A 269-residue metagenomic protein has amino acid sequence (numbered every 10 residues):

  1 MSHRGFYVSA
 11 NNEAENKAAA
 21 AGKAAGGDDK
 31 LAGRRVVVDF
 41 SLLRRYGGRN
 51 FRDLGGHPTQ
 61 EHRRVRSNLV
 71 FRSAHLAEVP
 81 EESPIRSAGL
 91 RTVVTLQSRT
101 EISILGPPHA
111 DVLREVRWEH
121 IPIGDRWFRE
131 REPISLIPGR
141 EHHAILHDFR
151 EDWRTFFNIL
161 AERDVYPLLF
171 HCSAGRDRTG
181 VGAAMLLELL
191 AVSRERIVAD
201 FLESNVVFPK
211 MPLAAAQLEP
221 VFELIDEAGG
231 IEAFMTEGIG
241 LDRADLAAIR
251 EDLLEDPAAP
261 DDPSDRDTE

Functional and structural regions predicted by a protein language model:
S2-L169, V181-E269: Cys-dependent protein tyrosine phosphatase-like superfamily
A174, R178-T179: Ser/Thr-glycine-rich phosphate-binding loops at phosphate-binding pockets of nucleotides, nucleotide cofactors
